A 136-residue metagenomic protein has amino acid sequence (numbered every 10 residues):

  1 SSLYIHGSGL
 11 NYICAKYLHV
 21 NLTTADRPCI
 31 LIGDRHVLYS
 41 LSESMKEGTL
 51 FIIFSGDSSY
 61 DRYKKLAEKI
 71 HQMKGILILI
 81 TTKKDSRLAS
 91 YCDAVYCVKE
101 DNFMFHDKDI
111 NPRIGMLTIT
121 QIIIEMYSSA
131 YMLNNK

Functional and structural regions predicted by a protein language model:
S1-T118, I122-M132: Glycine-rich phosphate-binding loops that contact phosphosugars or nucleotide phosphates
